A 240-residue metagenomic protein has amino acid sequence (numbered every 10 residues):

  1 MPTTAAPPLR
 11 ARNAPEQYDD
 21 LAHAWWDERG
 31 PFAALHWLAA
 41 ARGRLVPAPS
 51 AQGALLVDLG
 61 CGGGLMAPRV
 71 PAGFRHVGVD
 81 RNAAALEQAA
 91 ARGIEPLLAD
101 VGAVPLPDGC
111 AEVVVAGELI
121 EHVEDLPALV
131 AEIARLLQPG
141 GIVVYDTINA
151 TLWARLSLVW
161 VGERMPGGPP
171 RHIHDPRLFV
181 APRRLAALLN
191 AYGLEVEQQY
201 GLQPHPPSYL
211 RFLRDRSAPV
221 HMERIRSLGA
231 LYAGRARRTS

Functional and structural regions predicted by a protein language model:
P2-S50: Conserved class I S-adenosyl-L-methionine
A24-W25, T151-A154, Q203-P206: Feature marks short, surface-exposed loop/turn motifs that line or immediately flank catalytic pockets and channel
P31, R155-V159, S208-F212: Short aromatic-enriched loop/helix-cap "lid" or pocket-rim segments at secondary-structure transitions that line
G43-R155, G234-A236: Conserved SAM-binding loop
E95-P96, W160-R164, D215-S217: Short, hinge-like loop/turn segments at secondary-structure boundaries
T147, G167-R184: Acceptor-substrate binding/catalytic loop of class I
L152-D175: Short, glycine-/aromatic-enriched active-site segment of Class I SAM-dependent methyltransferases
R183, A187-A191, V196-S240: A C-terminal cap/extension of S-adenosyl-L-methionine-dependent methyltransferases that defines the acceptor-substrate
